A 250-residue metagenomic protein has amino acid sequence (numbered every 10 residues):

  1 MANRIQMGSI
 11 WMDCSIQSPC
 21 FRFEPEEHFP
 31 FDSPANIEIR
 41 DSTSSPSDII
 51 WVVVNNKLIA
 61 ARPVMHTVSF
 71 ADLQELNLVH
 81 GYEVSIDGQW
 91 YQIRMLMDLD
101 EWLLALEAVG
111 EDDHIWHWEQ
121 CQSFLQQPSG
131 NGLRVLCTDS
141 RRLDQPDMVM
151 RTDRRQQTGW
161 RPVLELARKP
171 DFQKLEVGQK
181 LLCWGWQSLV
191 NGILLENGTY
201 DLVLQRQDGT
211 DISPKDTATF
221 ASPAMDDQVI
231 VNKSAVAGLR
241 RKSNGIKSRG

Functional and structural regions predicted by a protein language model:
M1-A60, V163: GGW-centered surface loops in extracellular recognition modules
M1-C14, P19, V64-H66, V84-N191 (+2 more regions): C-terminal, surface-exposed recognition/capping segments
W51, K180-L182, V203: Residue-level detector of beta-strand face positions
V54-N56, G185-Q187, Q207-T210: Glycine-centered tight beta-turn/hairpin loop motif at sheet-sheet or coil-to-beta transitions
N55-Y91: Extracellular-facing segments of soluble proteins and assemblies that are Gly/Ser/Thr-biased and enriched in aromatics
V64-D72, S188-V190, G209-P214: Short, surface-exposed beta-strand/loop "edge" segments at domain boundaries and coil↔beta transitions
N191-T217: Basic/aromatic-rich interaction segments and small domains that mediate binding to polyanionic partners
T210-G250: Intrinsically disordered, low-complexity, charged/polar segments
